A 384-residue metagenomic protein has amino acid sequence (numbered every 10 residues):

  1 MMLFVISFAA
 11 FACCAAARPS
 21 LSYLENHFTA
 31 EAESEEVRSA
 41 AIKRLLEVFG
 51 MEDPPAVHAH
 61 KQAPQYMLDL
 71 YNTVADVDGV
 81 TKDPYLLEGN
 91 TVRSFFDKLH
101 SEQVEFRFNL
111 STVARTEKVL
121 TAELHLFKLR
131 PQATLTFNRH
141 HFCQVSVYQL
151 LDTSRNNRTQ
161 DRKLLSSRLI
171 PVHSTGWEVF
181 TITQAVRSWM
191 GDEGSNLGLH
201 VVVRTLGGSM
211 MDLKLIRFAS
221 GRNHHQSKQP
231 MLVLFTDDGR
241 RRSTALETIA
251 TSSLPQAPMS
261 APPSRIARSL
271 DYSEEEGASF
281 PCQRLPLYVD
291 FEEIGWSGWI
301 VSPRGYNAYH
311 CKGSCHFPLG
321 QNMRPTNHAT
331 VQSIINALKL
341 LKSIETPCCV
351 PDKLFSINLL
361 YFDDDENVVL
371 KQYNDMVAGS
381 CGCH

Functional and structural regions predicted by a protein language model:
M2-H384: Secreted, disulfide-rich extracellular signaling modules
